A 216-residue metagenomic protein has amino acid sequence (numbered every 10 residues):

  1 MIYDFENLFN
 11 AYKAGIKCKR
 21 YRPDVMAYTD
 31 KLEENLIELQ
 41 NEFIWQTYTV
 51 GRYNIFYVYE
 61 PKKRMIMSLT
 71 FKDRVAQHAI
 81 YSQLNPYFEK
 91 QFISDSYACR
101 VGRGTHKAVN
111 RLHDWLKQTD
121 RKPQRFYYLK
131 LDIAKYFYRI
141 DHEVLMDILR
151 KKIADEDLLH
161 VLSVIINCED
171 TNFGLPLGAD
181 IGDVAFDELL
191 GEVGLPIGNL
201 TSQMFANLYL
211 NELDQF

Functional and structural regions predicted by a protein language model:
M1-I37: Non-catalytic, polymerase-adjacent accessory regions of viral genome-replication enzymes
Y28, R100-V101, G198-S202: Conserved, non-catalytic sequence blocks in retroelement Pol enzymes and Pol-derived host proteins
E33-K63: Active-site-flanking structural segment that lines cofactor/substrate pockets
E42, W115, T119-F216: Conserved polymerase palm-domain catalytic core
V50-F56, T70, C99-T105, V109 (+4 more regions): Active-site loop/lid in soluble adenylation, ligation, and acyl-transfer enzymes
M65-I93, L190-F216: Conserved pre-motif C helix in the palm subdomain of viral-like polymerases
F92-R100: Short, glycine/acidic-rich hinge or "gate" loops at secondary-structure transitions that mediate conformational
